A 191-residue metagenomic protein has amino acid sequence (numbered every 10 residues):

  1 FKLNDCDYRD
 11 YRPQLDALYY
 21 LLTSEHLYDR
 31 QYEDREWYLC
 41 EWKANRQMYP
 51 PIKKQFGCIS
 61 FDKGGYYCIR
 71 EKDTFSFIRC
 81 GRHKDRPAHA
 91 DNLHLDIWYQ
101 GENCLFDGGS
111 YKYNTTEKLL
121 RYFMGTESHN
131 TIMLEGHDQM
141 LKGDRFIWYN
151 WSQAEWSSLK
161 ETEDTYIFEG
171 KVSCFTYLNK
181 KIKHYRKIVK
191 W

Functional and structural regions predicted by a protein language model:
F1-C104, S157-T162: Carbohydrate-active enzyme catalytic cores, enriched for enzymes that act on polyanionic acidic polysaccharides
F56-T74, D138-W191: Extended, loop-rich substrate-binding clefts of extracytoplasmic carbohydrate-active enzymes
F75-S158: Catalytic core of carbohydrate-active enzymes
